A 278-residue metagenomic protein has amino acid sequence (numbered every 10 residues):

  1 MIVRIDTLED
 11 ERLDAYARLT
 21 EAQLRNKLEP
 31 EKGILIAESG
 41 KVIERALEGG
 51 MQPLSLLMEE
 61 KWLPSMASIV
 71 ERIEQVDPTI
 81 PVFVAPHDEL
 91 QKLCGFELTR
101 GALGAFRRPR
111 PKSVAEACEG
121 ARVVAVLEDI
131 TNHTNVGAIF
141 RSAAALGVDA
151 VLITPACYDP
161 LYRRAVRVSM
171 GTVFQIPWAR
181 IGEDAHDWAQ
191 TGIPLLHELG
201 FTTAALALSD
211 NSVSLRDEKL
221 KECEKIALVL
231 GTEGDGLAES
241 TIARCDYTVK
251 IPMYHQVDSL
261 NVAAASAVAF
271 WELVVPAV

Functional and structural regions predicted by a protein language model:
M1-A67, C157-Y158: Boundary-proximal intrinsically disordered activation/regulatory segments immediately upstream of a helical core
I5, L35, E128-D129, T154-P155 (+4 more regions): Glycine- and other small-residue-rich loops at beta-strand/loop junctions that grip anionic moieties
E48, F83, F106-N211: RNA substrate-binding interface of SAM-dependent RNA methyltransferases
S65-P78, T241: Short, aromatic/basic amphipathic alpha-helical patches
R72-G95: A glycine-rich helix N-cap at a beta->alpha junction
G104, S142-L146, P160-F174, E239-V278: Structured adenosyl-cofactor binding patch, chiefly the S-adenosyl-L-methionine
A204-H255: Active-site/ligand-binding-proximal alpha/beta "capping" segment
